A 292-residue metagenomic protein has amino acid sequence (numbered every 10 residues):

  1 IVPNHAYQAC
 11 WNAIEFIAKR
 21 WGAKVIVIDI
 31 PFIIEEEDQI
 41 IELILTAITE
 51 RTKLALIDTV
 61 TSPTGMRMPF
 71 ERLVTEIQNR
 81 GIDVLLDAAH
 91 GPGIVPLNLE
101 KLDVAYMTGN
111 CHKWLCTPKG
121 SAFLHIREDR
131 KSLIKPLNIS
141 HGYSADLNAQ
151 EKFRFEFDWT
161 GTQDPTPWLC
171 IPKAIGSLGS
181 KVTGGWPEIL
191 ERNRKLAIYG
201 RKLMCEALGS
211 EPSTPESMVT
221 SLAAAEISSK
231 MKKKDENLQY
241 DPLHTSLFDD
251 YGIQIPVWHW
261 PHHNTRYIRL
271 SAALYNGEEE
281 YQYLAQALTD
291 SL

Functional and structural regions predicted by a protein language model:
I1-L292: Pyridoxal 5′-phosphate
